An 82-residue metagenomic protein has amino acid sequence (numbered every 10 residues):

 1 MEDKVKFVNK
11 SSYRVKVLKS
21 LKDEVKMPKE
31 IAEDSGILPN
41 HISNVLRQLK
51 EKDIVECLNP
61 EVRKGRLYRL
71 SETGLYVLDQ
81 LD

Functional and structural regions predicted by a protein language model:
M1-V15: Short alpha-helical segments that sit at the start of domains
S12-K19, Y76: Pre-recognition alpha-helix immediately N-terminal to the DNA-recognition helix within helix-turn-helix or winged-helix
D23-M27: Short capping segments at the starts of secondary-structure elements
E30-D34: A short acidic, leucine-rich amphipathic alpha-helix
I37-E51: Short amphipathic alpha-helical interaction segments
K52-V62: Beta-hairpin "wing" of winged helix-turn-helix
V62-L70: Minor-groove-contacting beta-hairpin "wing" of winged helix-turn-helix DNA-binding domains
R69-D82: Conserved segment of winged-helix/HTH DNA-binding domains
